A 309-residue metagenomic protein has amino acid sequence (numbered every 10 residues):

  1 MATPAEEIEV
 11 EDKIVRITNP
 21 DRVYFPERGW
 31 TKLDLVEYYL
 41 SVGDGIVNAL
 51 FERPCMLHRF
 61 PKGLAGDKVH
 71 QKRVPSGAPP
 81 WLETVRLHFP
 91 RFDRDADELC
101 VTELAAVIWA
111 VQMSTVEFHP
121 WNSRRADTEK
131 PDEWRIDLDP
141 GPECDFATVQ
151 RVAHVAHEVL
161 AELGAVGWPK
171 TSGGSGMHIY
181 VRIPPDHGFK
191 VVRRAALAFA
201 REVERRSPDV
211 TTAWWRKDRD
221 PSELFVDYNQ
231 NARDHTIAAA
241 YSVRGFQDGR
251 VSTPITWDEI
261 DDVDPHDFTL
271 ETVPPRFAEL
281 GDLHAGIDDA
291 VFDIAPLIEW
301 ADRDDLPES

Functional and structural regions predicted by a protein language model:
M1-G29, V36, V47, F51 (+5 more regions): C-terminal accessory nucleic-acid interaction domains of nucleic acid-metabolism proteins
M1-V111: Charge-rich, low-complexity segments
R16-D21, S175-V181: Short acidic (Asp/Glu) and glycine-rich catalytic loops that position anionic groups and cofactors
L57-F60, G167-G173, W214-D218: Short beta-strand
L64-D67, G77, G176-H178, R233-H235: Flexible loop/turn segments at secondary-structure boundaries
L99-S172, R182-H187, V191, S309: Signature for HUH/AEP ssDNA processing cores
H178-P184, L224-Y228: A short beta-strand motif that forms the metal-chelation/ATP-contact edge of phosphoryl-transfer active sites
